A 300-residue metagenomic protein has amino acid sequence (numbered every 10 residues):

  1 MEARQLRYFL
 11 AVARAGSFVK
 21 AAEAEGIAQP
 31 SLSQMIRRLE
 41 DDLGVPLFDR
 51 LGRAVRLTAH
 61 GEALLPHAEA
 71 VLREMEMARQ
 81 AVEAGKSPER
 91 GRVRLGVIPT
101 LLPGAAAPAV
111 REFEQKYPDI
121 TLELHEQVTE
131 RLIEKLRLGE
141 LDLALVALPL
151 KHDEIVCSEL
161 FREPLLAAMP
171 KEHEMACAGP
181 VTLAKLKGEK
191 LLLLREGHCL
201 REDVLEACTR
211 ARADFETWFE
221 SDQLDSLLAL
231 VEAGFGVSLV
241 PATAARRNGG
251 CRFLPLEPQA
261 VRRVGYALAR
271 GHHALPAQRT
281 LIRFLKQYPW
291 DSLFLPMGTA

Functional and structural regions predicted by a protein language model:
A11-A28: Short helix-boundary/capping micro-motifs
E40-L57: A short LG(V/I)-centered, amphipathic sequence patch enriched for acidic residue(s) preceding the LG motif
R90-D153, D214, E220-L224: Central regulatory/effector-binding core of bacterial HTH transcription factors
A105, L254-L295: A late-sequence structural motif
V128-I133, R137-L141, V146-A147, G197-L254: Hydrophobic hinge/microswitch elements
H152-L191, P276-R279: Flexible hinge/capping segments at coil-to-helix
V156-L166, A242, G249-R263: Short beta-strand->loop
K190-A211, A274-I282, Y288-G298: Secondary-structure junction motif
